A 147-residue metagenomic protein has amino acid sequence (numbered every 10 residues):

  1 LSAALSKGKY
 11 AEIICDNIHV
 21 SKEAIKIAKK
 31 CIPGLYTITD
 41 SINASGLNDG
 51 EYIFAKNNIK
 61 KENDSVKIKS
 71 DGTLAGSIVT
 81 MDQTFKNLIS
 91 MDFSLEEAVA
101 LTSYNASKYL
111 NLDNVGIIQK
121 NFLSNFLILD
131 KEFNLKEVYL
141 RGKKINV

Functional and structural regions predicted by a protein language model:
L1-V99, Y109-D113, D130-N134: Active-site-adjacent C-terminal substructures of enzyme catalytic domains
T39, S103, V138: Ser/Thr-centric signal marking residues that sit in or immediately flank functional binding/regulatory motifs
L95-A106, I118, F122: Short, well-structured alpha-helical segments that form the helix of a local strand-helix-strand
K108, I118-V147: C-terminal cap of metal-dependent C-N hydrolases
